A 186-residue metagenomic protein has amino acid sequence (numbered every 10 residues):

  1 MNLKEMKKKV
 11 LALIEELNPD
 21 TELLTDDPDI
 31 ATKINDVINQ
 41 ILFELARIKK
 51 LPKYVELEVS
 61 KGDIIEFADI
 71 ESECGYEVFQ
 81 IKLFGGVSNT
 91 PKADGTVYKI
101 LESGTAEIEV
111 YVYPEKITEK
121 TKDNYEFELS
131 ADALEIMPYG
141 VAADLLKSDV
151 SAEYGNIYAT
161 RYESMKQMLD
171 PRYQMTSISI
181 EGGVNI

Functional and structural regions predicted by a protein language model:
M1-I186: Glycine-enriched, solvent-exposed interface loops adjoining structured elements
